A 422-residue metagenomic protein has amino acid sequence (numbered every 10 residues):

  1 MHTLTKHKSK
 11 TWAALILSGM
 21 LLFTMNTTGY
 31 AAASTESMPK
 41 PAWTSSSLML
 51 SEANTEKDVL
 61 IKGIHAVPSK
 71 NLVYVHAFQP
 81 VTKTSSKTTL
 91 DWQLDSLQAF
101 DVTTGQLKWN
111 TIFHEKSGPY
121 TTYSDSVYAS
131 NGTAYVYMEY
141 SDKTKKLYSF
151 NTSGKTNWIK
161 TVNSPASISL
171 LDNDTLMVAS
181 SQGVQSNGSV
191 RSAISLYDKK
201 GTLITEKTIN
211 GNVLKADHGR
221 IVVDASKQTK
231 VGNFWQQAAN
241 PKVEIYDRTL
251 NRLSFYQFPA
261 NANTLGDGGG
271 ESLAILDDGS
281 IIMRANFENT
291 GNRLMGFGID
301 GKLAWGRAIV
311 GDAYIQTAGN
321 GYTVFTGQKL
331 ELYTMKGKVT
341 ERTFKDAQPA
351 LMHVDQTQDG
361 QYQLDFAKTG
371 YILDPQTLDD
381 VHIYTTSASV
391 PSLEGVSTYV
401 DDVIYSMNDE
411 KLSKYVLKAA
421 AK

Functional and structural regions predicted by a protein language model:
T3-I16: Bacterial N-terminal signal peptides that target proteins for export
L22-M38: Sec-dependent signal peptide cleavage junction
W43-E56, Q106-S117, G154-T161, G201-T208 (+4 more regions): A short beta-strand motif characteristic of beta-propeller blades
M49-D95, S117, S124-D125: Beta-strand-rich domains and repeat architectures in extracellular enzymes and scaffolds, especially beta-propellers
E56-P68, S117-A129, V162-N173, T208-S226 (+4 more regions): Repeated scaffold domains used in trafficking and secretory/extracellular systems, primarily beta-propellers
T84-L94, E139-T144, Q185-R191, V231-N240 (+4 more regions): Short, solvent-exposed loop/turn segments at conserved positions within beta-propeller repeat blades
D95-Q98, K146-Y148, S192-S195, P241-E244 (+4 more regions): A short loop-to-beta-strand structural motif that recurs across blades of beta-propeller domains
T385-K422: Blade-level signature of beta-propeller repeat domains, shared across WD40, Kelch, NHL, RCC1 and BNR/Asp-box propellers
